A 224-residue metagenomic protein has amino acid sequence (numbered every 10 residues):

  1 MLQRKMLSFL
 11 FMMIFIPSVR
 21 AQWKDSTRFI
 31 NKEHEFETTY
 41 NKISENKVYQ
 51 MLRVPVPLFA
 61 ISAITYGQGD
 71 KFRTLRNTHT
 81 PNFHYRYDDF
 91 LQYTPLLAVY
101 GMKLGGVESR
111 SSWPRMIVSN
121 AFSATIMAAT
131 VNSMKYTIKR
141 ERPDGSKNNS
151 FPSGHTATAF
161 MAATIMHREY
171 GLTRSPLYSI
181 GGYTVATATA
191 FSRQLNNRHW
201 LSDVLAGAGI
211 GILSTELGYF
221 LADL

Functional and structural regions predicted by a protein language model:
M1-L7: Bacterial N-terminal signal peptides that target proteins for export
L7-E108, R115-N120, L224: N-terminal targeting leaders of membrane proteins
P55-A63, I117-S133, M161-A162, L205 (+3 more regions): Hydrophobic, lipid-facing residues on alpha-helical transmembrane segments of integral membrane proteins
D70, L104-S111, Y136-D144, R198-S202 (+1 more regions): Transmembrane helix-loop junctions in multipass membrane proteins, especially transporters and channels
R76, T80, E108-I117, T137 (+2 more regions): Outer-membrane pore/translocation modules
V99, N120-T137, Y178-F191: Small-polar-interrupted transmembrane alpha-helices in polytopic inner-membrane proteins
M102, V131-K139, H167, G218-D223: Membrane-water interface at transmembrane helix exits
D144-L224: Membrane-embedded catalytic cores of phosphoryl/pyrophosphoryl-handling enzymes
